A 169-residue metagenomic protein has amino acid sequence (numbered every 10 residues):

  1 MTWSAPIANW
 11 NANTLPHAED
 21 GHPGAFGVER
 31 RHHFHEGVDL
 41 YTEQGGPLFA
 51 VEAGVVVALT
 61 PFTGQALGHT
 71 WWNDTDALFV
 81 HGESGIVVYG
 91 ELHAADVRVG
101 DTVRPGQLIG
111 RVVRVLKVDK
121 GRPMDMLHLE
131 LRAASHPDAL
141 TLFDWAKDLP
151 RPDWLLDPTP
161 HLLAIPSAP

Functional and structural regions predicted by a protein language model:
M1-D76, E83, P105, R114 (+1 more regions): Surface-exposed, glycine-biased beta-strand/turn segments
M1-N13, R98-Q107, R122-P169: Acidic, glycine-rich catalytic/binding loops that coordinate metals and/or anionic ligands
H35-V38, W71-V99, M124-M126, P137 (+1 more regions): Active-site region of chymotrypsin-like
Y41, G90, E130-R132: Residues in well-ordered beta-strands of folded domains
G45, A94-V97, K117: Disulfide-stabilized cysteine-rich extracellular repeat microdomains
A58, E91-A94, R111-R114, A133: A residue-level detector for short acidic-glycine micro-motifs
G64-T70, R111-L129: Short, Lys/Arg- and Gly-enriched loop/turn segments at beta-strand edges
